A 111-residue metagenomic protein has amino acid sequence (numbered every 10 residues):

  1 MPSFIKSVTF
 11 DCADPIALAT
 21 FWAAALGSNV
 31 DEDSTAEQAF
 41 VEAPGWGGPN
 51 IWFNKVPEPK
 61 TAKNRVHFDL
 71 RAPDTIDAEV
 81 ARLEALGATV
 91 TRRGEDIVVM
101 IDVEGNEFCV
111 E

Functional and structural regions predicted by a protein language model:
M1-S34, E42-R92, I101-E111: Glyoxalase I/VOC metalloenzyme domain signal
Q38: A ligand-binding cleft/hinge motif common to bilobed small-molecule-binding domains
E95-I97: Short loop/turn microsegments at loop-to-beta-strand junctions
